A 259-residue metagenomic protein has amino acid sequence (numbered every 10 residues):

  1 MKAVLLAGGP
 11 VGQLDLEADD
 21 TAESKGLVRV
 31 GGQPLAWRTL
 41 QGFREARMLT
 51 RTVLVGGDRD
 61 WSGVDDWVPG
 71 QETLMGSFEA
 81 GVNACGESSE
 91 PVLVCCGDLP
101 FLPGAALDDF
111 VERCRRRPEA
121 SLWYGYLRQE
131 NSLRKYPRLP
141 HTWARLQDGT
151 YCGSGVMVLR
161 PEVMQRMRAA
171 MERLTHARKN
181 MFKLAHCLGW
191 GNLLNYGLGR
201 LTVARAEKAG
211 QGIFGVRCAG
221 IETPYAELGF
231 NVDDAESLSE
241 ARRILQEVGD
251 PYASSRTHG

Functional and structural regions predicted by a protein language model:
M1-T21: N-terminal nucleotide-binding beta1-loop-alpha1 segment
K2, Q33-P91, G199-V203: Conserved N-terminal catalytic core of the sugar/cofactor nucleotidyltransferase
A7, V55-G57, C96, Y126: Short beta-strand/turn micro-motifs composed of small residues that flank or help shape donor/cofactor-binding pockets
D20-W37: Short catalytic helix/loop segments, enriched in acidic residues and glycine and frequently bearing histidine
R29, V158-R160, N231: Short, well-ordered beta-strand micro-motif
S89-P100: Short beta-strand-to-loop acidic/aromatic patch adjacent to the donor-nucleotide binding site
G104-G212, T223-E227: Conserved core of the sugar-phosphate nucleotidyltransferase
D234: Short, conserved phosphate/pyrophosphate- and ester-handling motifs at nucleotide-, phospho-/glycolipid
